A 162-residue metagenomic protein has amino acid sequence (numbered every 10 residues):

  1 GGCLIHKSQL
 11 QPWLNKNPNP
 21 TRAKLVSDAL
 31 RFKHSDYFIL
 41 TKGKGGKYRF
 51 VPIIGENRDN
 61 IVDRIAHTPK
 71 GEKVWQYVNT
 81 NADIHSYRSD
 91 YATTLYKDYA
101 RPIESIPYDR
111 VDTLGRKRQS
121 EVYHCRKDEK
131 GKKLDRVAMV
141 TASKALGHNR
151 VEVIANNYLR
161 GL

Functional and structural regions predicted by a protein language model:
G1-N57: Conserved tyrosine-mediated DNA breakage-rejoining catalytic core shared by Y-recombinases
G1-P12, N17-P18, T94, D98-I103 (+2 more regions): A short, glycine-centered helix-capping/turn motif at helix boundaries that positions DNA-contacting or catalytic
S8, I84-A100, Q119-E121, A142-S143: Short, basic/aromatic-rich helical patch in the C-terminal catalytic core of site-specific tyrosine
N19, V26, K97-A138: Mixed-charge, low-complexity intrinsically disordered segments
Y37-L40, K117-L162: Short functional hotspots where side chains directly engage DNA or cofactors
K42-D63, E72-Y91: C-terminal catalytic core of Y-nucleophile DNA break-rejoin enzymes
T68-Q76, V111, G115: Flexible internal linker/loop segments at domain or repeat junctions
